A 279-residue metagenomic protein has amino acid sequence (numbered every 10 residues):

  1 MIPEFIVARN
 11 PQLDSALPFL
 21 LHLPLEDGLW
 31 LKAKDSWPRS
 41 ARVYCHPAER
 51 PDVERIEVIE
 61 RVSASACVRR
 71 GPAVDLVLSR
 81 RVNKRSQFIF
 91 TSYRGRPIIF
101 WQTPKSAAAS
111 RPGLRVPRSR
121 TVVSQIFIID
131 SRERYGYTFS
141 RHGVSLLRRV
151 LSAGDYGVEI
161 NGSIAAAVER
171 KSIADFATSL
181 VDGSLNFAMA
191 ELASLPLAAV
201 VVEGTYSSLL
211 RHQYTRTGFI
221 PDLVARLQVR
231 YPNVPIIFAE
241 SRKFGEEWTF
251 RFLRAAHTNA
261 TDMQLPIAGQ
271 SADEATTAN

Functional and structural regions predicted by a protein language model:
M1-S40, P47-Y137, S145-N279: Extended, alpha-helix-rich binding/interface surfaces that flank or overlap catalytic cores and mediate recognition
